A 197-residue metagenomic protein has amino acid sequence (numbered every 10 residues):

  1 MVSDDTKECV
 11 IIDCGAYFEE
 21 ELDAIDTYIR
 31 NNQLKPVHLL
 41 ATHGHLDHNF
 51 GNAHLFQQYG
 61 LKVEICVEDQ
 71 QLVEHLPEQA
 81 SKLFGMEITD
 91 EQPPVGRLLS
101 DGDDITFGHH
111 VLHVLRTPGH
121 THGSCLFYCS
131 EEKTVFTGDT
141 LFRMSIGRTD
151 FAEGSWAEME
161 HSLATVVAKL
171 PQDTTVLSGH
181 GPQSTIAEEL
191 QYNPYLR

Functional and structural regions predicted by a protein language model:
M1-N32, L126-T137: Conserved beta-strand hairpin/beta-sheet module of binuclear metal-dependent hydrolase folds, prominently
D5-K7, N32-K35, Y59, D101 (+3 more regions): Residue-level preference for short coil/turn positions at secondary-structure junctions
T6, D90-E91, F142-M144: Short glycine-enriched loop/turn motifs at secondary-structure junctions
V10-D13, H38-A41, V114-R116: Short catalytic-loop micro-motif centered on adjacent basic/acidic residues
A16-L22, T27-I105, Y192-Y195: Active-site HxH/HxHxD metal-binding segment of metal-dependent hydrolases
A16-Y17, Q79, D104, H110-R197: Metallo-beta-lactamase
